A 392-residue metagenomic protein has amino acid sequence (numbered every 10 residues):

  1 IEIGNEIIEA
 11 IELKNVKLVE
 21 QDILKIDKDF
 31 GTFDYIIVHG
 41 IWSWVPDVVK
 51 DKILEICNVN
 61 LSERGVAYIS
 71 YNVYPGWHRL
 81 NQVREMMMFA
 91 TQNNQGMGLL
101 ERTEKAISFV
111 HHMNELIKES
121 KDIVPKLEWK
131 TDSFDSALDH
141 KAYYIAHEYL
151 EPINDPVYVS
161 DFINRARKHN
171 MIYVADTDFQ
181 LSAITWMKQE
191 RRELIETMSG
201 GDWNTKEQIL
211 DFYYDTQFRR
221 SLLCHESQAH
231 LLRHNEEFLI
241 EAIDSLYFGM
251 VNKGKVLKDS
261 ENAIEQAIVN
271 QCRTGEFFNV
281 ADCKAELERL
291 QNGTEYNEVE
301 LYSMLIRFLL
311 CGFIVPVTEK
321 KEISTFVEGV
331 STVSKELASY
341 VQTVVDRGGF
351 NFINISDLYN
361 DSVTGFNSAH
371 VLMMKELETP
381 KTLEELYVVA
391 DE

Functional and structural regions predicted by a protein language model:
G4-N5: Conserved SAM-binding loop
E12-K25: Conserved SAM-binding strand-loop segment of SAM-dependent methyltransferases
I26-I36: A short acidic, Gly/Pro-enriched loop at the edge of an enzyme's catalytic core that lines a small-molecule cofactor
I37-I41, I69: A short beta-strand submotif of the Rossmann-like class I SAM-dependent methyltransferase core that lines
S43-V45, N60: A short His-aromatic
K50-E63: A short glycine-rich, Lys/Arg-flanked "PGG" loop and its adjoining helix->strand segment in the class I
V66-K126: Conserved class I S-adenosyl-L-methionine
S120-D391: Rossmann-like AdoMet/SAM-dependent catalytic core
